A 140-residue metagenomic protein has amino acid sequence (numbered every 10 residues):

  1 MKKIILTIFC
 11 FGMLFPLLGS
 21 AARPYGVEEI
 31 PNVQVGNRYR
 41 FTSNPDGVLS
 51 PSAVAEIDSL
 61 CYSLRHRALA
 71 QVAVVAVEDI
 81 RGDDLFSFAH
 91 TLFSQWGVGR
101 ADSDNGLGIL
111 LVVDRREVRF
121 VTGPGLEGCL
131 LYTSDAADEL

Functional and structural regions predicted by a protein language model:
M1-I4: Positively charged n-region of N-terminal signal peptides that target proteins for export
T7-P16: Bacterial N-terminal signal peptides
P16-Y25: Bacterial Sec-dependent signal peptides at the C-terminal "C-region" and cleavage site
Q34-G47, A68-V75: Acidic/histidine-rich, surface-exposed loop or edge segments in extracytoplasmic proteins
L64, Q71-S103: Short, solvent-exposed, polar/charged sequence segments at loop or secondary-structure edges
V77-R81, V112-R116, G123-L126: Solvent-exposed coil/turn segments that connect beta secondary-structure elements in extracytoplasmic/periplasmic
Y132-L140: Single conserved hydrophobic/aromatic residue that forms the stacking wall/gate of nucleotide- or nucleobase-binding
